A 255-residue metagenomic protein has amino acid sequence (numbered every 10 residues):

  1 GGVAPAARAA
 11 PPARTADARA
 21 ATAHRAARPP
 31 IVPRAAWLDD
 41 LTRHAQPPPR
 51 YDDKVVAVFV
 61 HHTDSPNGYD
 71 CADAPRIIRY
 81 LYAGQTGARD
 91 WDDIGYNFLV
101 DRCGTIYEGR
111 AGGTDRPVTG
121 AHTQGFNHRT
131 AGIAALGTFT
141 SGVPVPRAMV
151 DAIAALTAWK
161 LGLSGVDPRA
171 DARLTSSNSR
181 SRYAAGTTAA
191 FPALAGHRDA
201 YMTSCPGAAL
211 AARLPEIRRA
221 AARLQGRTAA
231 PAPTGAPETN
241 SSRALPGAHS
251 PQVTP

Functional and structural regions predicted by a protein language model:
G1-D52, A57-F59, T63, R102-G113 (+3 more regions): Basic/polar, cationic surfaces and motifs that engage anionic cell-wall and phosphate/carboxylate ligands
D52-D90: Active-site acidic/histidine clusters and adjacent loop/turn architecture that either coordinate catalytic ions
D90-W91, V166: Helix N-cap/coil-helix junction residues
D93-G95: Short secondary-structure junction motifs
